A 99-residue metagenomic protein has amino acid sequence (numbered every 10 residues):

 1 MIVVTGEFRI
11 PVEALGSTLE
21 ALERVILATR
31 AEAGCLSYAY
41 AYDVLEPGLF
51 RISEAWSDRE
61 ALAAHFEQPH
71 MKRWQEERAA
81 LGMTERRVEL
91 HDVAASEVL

Functional and structural regions predicted by a protein language model:
I2-R9, A39-F66: Short, well-ordered beta-strand segments in beta-rich or mixed alpha/beta enzyme and ligand-binding folds
A14-S37, W74: Short amphipathic alpha-helical segments
A21-E23, H65-P69: Short amphipathic alpha-helices in soluble, non-transmembrane regions that often serve as interface/regulatory elements
E23, I52, E77: Localized chelating/binding microdomains that coordinate divalent metal ions or stabilize phosphate-bearing
E32-A33, R59, Q68-P69: Acidic-histidine catalytic/liganding microenvironments
A41-E46, W74-L99: Glycine-rich beta-strand-turn "strand-cap" elements at beta-sheet edges
